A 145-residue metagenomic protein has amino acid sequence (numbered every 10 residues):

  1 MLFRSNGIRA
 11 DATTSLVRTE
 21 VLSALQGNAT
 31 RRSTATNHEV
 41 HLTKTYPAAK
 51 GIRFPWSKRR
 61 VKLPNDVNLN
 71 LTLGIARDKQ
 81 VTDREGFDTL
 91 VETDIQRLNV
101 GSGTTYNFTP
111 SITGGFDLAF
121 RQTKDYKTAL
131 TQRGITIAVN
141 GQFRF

Functional and structural regions predicted by a protein language model:
M1-F145: Exposed, low-structure sequence patches enriched in small/polar residues
